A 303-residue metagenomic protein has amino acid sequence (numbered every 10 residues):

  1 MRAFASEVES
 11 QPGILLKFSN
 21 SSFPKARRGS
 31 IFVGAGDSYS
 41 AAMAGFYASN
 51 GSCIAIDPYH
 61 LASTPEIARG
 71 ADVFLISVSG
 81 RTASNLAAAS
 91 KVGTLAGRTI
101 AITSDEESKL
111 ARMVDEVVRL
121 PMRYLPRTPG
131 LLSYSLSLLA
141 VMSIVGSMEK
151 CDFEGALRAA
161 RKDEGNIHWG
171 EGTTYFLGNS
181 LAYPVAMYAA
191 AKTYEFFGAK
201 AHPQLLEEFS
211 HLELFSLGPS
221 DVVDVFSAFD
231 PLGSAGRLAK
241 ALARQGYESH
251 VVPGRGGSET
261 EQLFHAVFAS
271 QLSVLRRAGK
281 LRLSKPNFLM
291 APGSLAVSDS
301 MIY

Functional and structural regions predicted by a protein language model:
R2-P12, S19-I31, Y124-D221, L232 (+1 more regions): Active-site phosphate/pyrophosphate-binding segments
V8, S49, F74, T193 (+1 more regions): Terminal peptide-recognition signature
P24, R28-G155, A160-G165, N179 (+4 more regions): Glycine-rich phosphate-binding loops that contact phosphosugars or nucleotide phosphates
A42, A186, S273-R276: Stable alpha-helical structural segments in soluble proteins, enriched in small hydrophobic residues
A243-Y303: Phosphate-moiety recognition in structured ligand-binding domains
